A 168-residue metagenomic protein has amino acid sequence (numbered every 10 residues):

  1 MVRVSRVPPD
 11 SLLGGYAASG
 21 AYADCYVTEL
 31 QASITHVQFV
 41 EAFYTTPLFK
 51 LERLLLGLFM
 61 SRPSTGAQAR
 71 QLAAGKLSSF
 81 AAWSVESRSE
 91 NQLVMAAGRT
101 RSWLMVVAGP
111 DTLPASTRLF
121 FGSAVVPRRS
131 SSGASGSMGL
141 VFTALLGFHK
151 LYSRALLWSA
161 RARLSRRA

Functional and structural regions predicted by a protein language model:
M1-G66: Hydrophobic ligand-binding cavity/cleft-lining segments
A21-V27, Q92, R118-F120: Intrinsic-disorder/low-complexity, polar/charged segments enriched in Ser/Thr/Lys/Arg/Asp/Glu/Gln
Q31-S33, G98, A124: Acidic/polar N-terminal loop/beta-strand segments that form early-domain functional surfaces
G66-K76: Short aromatic-glycine motifs in intrinsically disordered, low-complexity regions
G75-A115: Hydrophobic-ligand binding "helix-grip"
T100-G147: Beta-strand/loop substructures that line and gate deep hydrophobic ligand-binding cavities in soluble
G136-A168: A conserved amphipathic terminal alpha-helix motif
